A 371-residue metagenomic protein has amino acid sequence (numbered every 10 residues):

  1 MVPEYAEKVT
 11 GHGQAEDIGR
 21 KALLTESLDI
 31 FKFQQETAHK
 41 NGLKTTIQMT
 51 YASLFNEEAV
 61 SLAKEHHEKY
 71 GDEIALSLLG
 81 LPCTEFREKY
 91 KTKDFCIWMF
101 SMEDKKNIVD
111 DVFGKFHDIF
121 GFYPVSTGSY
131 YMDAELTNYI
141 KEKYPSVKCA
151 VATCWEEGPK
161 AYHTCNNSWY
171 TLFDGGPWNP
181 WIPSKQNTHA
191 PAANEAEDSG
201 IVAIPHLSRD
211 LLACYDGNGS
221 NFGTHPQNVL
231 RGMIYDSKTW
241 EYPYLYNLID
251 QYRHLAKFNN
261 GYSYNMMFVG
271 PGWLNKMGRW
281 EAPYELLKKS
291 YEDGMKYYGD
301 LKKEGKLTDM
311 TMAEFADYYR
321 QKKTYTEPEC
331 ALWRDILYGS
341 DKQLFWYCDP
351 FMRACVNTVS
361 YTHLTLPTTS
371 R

Functional and structural regions predicted by a protein language model:
M1-H67, M266, K342-M352, T358 (+1 more regions): Active-site beta->alpha N-cap acidic-glycine motif
E16-T25, T46-S53, D94-K105, Y123-G128 (+1 more regions): The substrate-binding groove and active-site-proximal loops of carbohydrate-active enzymes, especially glycoside
A22, L28-D29, F33-A38, I119 (+3 more regions): Catalytic grooves of carbohydrate-active enzymes
A22-L28, Q48-S61, G128-T137, E157-P159 (+1 more regions): Acidic-and-aromatic substrate-binding clefts and catalytic sites of carbohydrate-active enzymes
H39, K44-T46, S101-Y131, H254-G261: CE4/NodB-like, metal-dependent polysaccharide N-deacetylase domain that modifies extracellular/periplasmic N-acetylated
N107-S184: Catalytic domains of cell-wall/extracellular-matrix polysaccharide-remodeling enzymes, centered on de-N-acetylation
Q321-C355: Surface beta-strand/loop "capping" patches
T362-T368: Conserved small/polar residues in nucleotide/adenosyl-binding loops
